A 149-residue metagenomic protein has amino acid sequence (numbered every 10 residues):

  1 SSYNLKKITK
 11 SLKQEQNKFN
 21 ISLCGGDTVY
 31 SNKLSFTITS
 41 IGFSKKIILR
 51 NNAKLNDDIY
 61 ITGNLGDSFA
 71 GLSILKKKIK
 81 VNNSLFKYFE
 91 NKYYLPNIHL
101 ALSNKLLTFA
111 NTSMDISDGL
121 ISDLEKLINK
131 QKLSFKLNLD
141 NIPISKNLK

Functional and structural regions predicted by a protein language model:
S1-K149: Helix-biased detector of long, well-ordered alpha-helical tracts
